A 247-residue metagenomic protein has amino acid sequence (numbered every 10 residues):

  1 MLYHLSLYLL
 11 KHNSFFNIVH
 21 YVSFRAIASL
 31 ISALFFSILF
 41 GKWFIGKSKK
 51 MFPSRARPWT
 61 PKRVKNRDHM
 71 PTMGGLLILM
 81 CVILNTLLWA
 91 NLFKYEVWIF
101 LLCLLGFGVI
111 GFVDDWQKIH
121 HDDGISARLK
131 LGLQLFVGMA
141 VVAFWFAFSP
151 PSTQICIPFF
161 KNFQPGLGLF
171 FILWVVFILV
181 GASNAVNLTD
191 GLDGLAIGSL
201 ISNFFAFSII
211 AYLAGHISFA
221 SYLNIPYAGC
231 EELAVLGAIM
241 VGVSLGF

Functional and structural regions predicted by a protein language model:
L2-F44, M80-V109, F136, V141 (+6 more regions): Alpha-helical transmembrane segments
R25-S32, W59-H69: Glycine-/proline-rich flexible loop or hinge segments
W43-R67, W116-D122: Cytosolic, membrane-interface loops and tails of multi-pass inner-membrane proteins
R67-L79, L129-L135, L233-V235: Select subsegments of transmembrane alpha-helices in polytopic membrane proteins, especially boundary-proximal
D68, F93-L101, Q117-L133: Membrane-interfacial loop-to-helix junctions in multi-pass inner-membrane proteins
G74, D115, L245: Divalent metal-coordination and catalytic microenvironments
Q164-G168: Transmembrane beta-strand segments of outer-membrane beta-barrel domains in Gram-negative and organellar OMPs
